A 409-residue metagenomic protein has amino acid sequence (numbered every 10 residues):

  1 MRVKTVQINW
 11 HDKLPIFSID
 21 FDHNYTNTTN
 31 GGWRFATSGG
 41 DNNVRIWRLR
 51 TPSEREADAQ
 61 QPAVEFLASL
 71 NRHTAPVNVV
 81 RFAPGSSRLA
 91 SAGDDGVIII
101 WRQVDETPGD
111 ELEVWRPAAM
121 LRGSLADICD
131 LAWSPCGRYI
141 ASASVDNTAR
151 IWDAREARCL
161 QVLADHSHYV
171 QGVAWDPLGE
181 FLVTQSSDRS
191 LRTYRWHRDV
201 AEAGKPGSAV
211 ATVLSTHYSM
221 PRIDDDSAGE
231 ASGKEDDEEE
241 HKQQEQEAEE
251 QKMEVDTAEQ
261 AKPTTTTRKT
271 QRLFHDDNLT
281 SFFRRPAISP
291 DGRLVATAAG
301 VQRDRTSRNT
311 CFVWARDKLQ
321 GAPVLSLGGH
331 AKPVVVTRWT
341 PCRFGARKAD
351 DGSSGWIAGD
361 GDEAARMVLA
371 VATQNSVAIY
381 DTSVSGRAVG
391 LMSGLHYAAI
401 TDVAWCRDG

Functional and structural regions predicted by a protein language model:
M1-A143, R150, A164, R192-W196 (+4 more regions): WD40 beta-propeller repeat fold
I19, S38, A92, S124 (+5 more regions): Exposed, low-complexity/repetitive linear segments and helix-based recognition motifs, biased toward charged/polar
A68, A119, S208-H275, H330: Surface-exposed loop and turn segments in beta-propeller and other repeat-based domains that flank or scaffold
V77, V170, A248-E250: Alpha-helical and His/Cys-centered functional microenvironments
R138-Y139, A143-S144, T148-A228: Solenoidal tandem-repeat scaffolds enriched in leucines and small polar residues
D225-A228, K252-Q260, R303, V371-I379 (+1 more regions): Compositionally biased, low-hydrophobicity segments enriched in charged and small polar residues
